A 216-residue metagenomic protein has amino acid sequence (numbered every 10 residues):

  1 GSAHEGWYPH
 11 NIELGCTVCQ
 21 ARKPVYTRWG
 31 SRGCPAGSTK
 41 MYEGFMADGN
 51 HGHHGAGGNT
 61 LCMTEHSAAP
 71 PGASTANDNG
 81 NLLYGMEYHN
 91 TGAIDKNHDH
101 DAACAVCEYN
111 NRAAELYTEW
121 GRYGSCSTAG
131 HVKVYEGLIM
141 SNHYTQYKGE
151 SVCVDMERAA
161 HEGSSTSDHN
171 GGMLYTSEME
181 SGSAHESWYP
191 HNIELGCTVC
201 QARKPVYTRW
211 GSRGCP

Functional and structural regions predicted by a protein language model:
G1-P216: Composition-driven recognition of glycine/serine/threonine/acidic- and proline-rich low-complexity segments and repeats
